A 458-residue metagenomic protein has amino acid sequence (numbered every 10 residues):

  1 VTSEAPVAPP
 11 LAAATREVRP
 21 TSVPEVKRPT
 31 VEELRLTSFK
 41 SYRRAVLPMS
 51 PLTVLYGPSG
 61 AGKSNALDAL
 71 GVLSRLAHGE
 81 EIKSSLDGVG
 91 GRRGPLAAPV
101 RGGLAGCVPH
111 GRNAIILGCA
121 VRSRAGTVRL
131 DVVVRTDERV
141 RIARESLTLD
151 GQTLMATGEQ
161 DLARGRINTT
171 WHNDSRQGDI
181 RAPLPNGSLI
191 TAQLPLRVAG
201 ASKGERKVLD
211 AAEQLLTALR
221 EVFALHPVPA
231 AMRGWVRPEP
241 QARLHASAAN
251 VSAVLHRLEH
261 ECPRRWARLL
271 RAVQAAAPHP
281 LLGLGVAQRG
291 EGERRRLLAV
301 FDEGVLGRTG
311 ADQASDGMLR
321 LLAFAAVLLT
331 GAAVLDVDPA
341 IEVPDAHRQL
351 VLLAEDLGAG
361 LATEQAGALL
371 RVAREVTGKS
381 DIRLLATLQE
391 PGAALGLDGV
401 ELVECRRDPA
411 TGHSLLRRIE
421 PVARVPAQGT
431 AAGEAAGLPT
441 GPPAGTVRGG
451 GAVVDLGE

Functional and structural regions predicted by a protein language model:
T2-R43: N-terminal pre-Walker A segment at the start of P-loop NTPase domains
T2-V7, A12, V18, G367-E458: C-terminal lobe/lid and adjacent interdomain/linker elements of RecA-like ASCE P-loop ATPase modules
P6, N250-Q313, G457: Extended helical coiled-coil dimerization/tether regions that scaffold and oligomerize large DNA-maintenance assemblies
P51-R93, A248-A249, G317, L321-T330 (+1 more regions): Phosphate-binding glycine-rich loops of NTP-binding sites
D68-R139: Conserved P-loop NTP-binding catalytic core
T127-A267, R271: Electropositive, glycine-dotted interaction segments that contact anionic polymers or phosphate-rich ligands
E303-V305, A311-A354, E364-A368: GG-anchored amphipathic helix commonly corresponding to the ABC/SMC/Rad50 NBD signature/C-loop
L357-A359: Short loop immediately C-terminal to the Walker-B catalytic DE motif in ABC-type ATPase nucleotide-binding domains
